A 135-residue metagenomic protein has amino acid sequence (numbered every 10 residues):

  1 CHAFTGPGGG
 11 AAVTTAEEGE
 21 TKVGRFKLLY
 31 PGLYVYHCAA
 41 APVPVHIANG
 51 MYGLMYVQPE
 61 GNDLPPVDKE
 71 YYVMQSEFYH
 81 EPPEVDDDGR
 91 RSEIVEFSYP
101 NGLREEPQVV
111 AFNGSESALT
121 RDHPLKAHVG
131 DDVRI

Functional and structural regions predicted by a protein language model:
C1-V57, P107-V109: Histidine- and aromatic-enriched segments that form or immediately flank copper-ligand environments
G8, A16-E20, P59, P82 (+2 more regions): Solvent-exposed, flexible loop/coil residues
T15, K27, P44, N62 (+2 more regions): Residues embedded in well-ordered secondary-structure elements
A48-G61, D86-E93: A short beta-strand/turn structural motif
D63-V67: Polar interaction faces of repeat-based domains
K69-V129: Acidic-aromatic/histidine active-site loop/patch
D131-V133: Structural beta-strand segments of beta-rich domains
